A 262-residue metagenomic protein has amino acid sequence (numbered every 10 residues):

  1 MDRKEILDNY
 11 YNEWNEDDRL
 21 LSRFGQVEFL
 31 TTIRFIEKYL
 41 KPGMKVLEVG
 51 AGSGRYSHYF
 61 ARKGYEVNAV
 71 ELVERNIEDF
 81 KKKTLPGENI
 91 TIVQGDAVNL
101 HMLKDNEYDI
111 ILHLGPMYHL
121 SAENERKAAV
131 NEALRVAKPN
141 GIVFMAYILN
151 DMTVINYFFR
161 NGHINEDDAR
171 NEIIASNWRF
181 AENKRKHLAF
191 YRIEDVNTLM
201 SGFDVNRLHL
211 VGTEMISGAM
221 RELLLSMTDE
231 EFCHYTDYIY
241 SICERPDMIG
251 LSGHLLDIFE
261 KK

Functional and structural regions predicted by a protein language model:
M1-K41, R55: Conserved class I S-adenosyl-L-methionine
R55-N99: Class I SAM-dependent methyltransferase SAM/SAH-binding core
H101-I111: A short acidic, Gly/Pro-enriched loop at the edge of an enzyme's catalytic core that lines a small-molecule cofactor
I110-N124: A short SAM/SAH-binding and catalytic strip from SAM-dependent methyltransferases
K127-P139: A short glycine-rich, Lys/Arg-flanked "PGG" loop and its adjoining helix->strand segment in the class I
V143-E172: Conserved class I S-adenosyl-L-methionine
H187-D204, L210: Short alpha-helix
L208-K262: A C-terminal cap/extension of S-adenosyl-L-methionine-dependent methyltransferases that defines the acceptor-substrate
